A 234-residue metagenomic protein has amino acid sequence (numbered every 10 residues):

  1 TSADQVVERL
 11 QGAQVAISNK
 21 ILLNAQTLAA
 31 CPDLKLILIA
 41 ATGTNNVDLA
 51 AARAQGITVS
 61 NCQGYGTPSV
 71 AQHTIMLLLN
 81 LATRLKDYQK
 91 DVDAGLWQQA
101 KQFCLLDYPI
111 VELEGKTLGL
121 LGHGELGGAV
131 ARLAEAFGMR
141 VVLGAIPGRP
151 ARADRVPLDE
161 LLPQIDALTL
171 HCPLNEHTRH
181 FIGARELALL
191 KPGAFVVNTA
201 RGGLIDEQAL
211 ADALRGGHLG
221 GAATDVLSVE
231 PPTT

Functional and structural regions predicted by a protein language model:
T1-S60, P163, G183: An N-terminal-biased, well-structured beta-alpha scaffold segment characteristic of Rossmann-like dinucleotide-binding
N24-T27, R140, I146-T234: Rossmann-like adenosine-cofactor binding region
L34, E114-T117, A184, G193: Phosphate-coordination loops involved in phosphoryl transfer and adenosine-cofactor binding
Q55, Q63-T117: Phosphate-binding beta-alpha-beta segment of Rossmann-like dinucleotide-binding domains, i.e., the NAD(P)
I110-E114, E135, A188-L189: Short, flexible hinge/linker loops that cap or flank conserved catalytic cores
K116-G119, R140: Residues that mark the start of a beta-strand
H123-G124: Glycine-rich Rossmann-fold phosphate-binding loop(s) that bind the pyrophosphate of adenine dinucleotide cofactors
G127-G128: N-terminal Rossmann-fold NAD(P) dinucleotide-binding loop
